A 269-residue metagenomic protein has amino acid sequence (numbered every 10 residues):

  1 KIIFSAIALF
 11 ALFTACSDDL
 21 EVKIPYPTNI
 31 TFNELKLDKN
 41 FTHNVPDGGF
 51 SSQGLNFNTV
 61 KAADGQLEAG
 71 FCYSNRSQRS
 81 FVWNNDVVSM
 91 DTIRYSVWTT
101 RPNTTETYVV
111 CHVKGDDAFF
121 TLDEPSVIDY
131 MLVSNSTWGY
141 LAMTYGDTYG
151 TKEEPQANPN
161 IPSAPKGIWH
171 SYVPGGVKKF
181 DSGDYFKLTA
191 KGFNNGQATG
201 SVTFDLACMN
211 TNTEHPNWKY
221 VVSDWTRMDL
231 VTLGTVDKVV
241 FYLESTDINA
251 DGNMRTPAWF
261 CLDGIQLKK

Functional and structural regions predicted by a protein language model:
S5, F10-K39, K269: Bacterial Sec-dependent N-terminal signal peptides
K23-F119, D123: N-terminal targeting leaders for non-cytosolic proteins
F32, I128-N135, D237-S245: Extracellular beta-strand-rich recognition modules
L35-L37, D123-I128, L132-G139, T148 (+2 more regions): Solvent-exposed strand-to-loop "edge" motifs in beta-rich extracellular domains
N40-F41, S136-A142, D247-A250: Short catalytic/ligand-binding loop motif for oxyanion handling, primarily in non-cytosolic enzymes, centered on
D117-V127, T148-Y149, D229-T235: Extracellular and analogous surface-interaction loops
M143-L188: Short coil-to-beta strand junction motifs in C2/discoidin
K179-K269: Terminal, low-complexity interaction segments
